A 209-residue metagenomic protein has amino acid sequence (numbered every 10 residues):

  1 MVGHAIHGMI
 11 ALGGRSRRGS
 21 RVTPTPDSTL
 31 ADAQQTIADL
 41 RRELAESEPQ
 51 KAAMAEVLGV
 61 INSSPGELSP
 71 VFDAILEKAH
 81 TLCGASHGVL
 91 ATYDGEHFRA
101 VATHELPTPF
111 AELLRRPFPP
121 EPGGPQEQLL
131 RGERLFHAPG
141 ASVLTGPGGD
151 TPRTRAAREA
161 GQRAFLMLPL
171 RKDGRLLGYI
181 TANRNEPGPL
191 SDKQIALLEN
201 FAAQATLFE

Functional and structural regions predicted by a protein language model:
R21-P70, T81, K193: Signal-transmission linkers at sensory-effector interfaces
P49, L58-G66, I75-G84, V89-T92 (+3 more regions): Short regulatory alpha-helical segment in sensory/regulatory domains of signaling proteins that mediates
L76-H80, G88-P122, R131-L135: GAF sensory/regulatory domain recognition with acknowledged cross-activation on helical regulatory dimers
L106, Y179-G188: Short beta-strand-to-loop transition segments that serve as allosteric relay/switch motifs in sensory/regulatory domains
P109-G148, R155-R158, L166: Regulatory sensory and allosteric helical modules in signal-transduction proteins and certain transcription factors
R163-R171: A short, aliphatic-rich beta-strand micro-motif
L170-I180: Short hydrophobic/glycine-rich mini-motifs in sensory/regulatory modules that couple input to downstream signaling
E199-T206: Allosteric cytosolic regulatory segments
